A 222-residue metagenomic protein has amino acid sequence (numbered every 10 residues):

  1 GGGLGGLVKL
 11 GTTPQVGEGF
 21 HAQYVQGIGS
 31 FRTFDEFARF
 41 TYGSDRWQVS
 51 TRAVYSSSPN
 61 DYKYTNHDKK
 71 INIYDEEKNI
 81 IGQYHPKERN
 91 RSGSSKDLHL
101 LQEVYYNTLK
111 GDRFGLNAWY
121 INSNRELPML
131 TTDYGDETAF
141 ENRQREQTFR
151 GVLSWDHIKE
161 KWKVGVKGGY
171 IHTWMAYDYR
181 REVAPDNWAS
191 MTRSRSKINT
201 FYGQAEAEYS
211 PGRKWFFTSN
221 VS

Functional and structural regions predicted by a protein language model:
G1-G27, E36-R39: N-terminal periplasmic accessory domains that precede and gate Gram-negative outer-membrane beta-barrel machines
L7, H21-Q23, D35-F37, H99-L101 (+3 more regions): Membrane-embedded beta-strand positions in outer-membrane beta-barrel channels/transporters
Y24-I28, T51-S57, L116-Y120, V166-H172 (+1 more regions): Transmembrane beta-barrel strands of outer-membrane/channel proteins
R32, S194-K197, Q204-E206, F216: N-terminal, cleavable Sec-dependent signal peptides of secreted/periplasmic/extracellular proteins
R32-S57, K69-N124, Q147-K159, G212: Transmembrane beta-barrel wall of Gram-negative outer-membrane proteins
S58, Y62, R91-D97, G111-V164 (+1 more regions): Flexible loop and strand-edge segments within Gram-negative outer membrane beta-barrel domains
Y64-D75, Y179-V183: Short, flexible, mixed-charge acidic loops at enzyme active sites
E208-S222: Signature of Gram-negative outer-membrane beta-barrel scaffolds
